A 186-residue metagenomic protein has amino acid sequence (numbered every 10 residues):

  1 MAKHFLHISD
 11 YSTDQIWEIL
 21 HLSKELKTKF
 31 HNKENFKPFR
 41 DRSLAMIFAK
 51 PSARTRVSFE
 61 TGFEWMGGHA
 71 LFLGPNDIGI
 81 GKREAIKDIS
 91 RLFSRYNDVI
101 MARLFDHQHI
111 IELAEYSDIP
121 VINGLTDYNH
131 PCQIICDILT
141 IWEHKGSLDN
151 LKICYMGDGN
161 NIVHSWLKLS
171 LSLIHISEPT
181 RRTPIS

Functional and structural regions predicted by a protein language model:
M1-V57: Positively charged, low-complexity intrinsically disordered leader regions
K24-K27, I138-E143, L167: Generic structural signal for well-ordered alpha-helical scaffold segments
F39-W142: Phosphate/diphosphate ligand-binding glycine-rich loop within oxidoreductases
A45, K152-C154: Conserved beta-strand elements of the Class I
A49, P75, M156-D158, R181: Cofactor-binding loop segments of dinucleotide-utilizing enzymes, especially the Rossmann-like FAD- and NAD(P)+-binding
S147-L151: Short helix-loop-beta connector
Y155-L173, S177: Conserved anion/nucleotide-ligand pocket segment
I174-S186: Single conserved hydrophobic/aromatic residue that forms the stacking wall/gate of nucleotide- or nucleobase-binding
